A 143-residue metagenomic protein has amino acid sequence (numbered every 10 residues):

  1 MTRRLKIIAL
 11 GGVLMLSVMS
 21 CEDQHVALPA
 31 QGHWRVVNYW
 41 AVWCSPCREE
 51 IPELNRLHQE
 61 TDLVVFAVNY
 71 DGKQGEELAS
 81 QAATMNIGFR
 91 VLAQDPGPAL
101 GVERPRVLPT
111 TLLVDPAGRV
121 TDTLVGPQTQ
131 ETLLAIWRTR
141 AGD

Functional and structural regions predicted by a protein language model:
M1-A9: Bacterial N-terminal signal peptides that target proteins for export
I8-S17: Bacterial N-terminal signal peptides
C21-R35, A99-V102: A short beta-strand-turn-helix
H33-R35, Y39-W43, V107: Short pre-active-site segment immediately N-terminal to redox-active cysteine/selenocysteine motifs in thiol-based
V36-V37, V65, T111: Hydrophobic beta-strand anchors of alpha/beta hydrolase catalytic cores
Y39-R56: Conserved redox-active cysteine motifs that mediate thiol-disulfide chemistry, especially di-cysteine Cys-X(1-2)-Cys
E49, Q59-D95: Conserved segment of the thioredoxin-like fold in thiol-based oxidoreductases
A83-G88, Q94-R138: Thiol/disulfide oxidoreductase modules built on the thioredoxin-like
